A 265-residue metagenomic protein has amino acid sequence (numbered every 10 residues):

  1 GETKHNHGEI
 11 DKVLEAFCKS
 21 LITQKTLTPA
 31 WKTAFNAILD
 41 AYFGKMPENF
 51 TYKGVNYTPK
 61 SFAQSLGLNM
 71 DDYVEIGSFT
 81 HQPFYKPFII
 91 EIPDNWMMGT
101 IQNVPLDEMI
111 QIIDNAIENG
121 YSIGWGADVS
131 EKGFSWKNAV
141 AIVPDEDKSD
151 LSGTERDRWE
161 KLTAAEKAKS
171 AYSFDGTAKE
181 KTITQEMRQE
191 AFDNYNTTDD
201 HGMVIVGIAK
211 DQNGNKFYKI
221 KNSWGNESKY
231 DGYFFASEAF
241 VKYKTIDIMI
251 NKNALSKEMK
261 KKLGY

Functional and structural regions predicted by a protein language model:
G1-Y57: Papain-like cysteine protease catalytic cores
N36-A37, G44-Y265: Active-site signature of cysteine proteases
